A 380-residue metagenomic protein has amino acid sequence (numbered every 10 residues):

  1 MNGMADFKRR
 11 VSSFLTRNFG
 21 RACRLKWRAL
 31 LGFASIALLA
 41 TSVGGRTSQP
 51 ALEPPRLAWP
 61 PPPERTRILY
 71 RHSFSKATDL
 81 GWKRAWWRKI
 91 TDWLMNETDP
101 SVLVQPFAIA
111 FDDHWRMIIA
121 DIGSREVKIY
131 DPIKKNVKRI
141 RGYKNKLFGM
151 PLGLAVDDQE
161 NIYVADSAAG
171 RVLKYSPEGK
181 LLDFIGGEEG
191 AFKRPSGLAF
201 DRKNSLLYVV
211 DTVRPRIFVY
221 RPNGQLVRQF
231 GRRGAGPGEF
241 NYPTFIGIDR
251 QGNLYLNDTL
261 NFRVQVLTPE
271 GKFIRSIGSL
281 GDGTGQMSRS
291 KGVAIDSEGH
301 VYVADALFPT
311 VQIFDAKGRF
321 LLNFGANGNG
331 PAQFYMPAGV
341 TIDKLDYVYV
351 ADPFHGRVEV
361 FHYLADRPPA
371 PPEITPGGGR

Functional and structural regions predicted by a protein language model:
M1-L25: N-terminal secretory signal peptides that target proteins for export/translocation
C23, W27-L30, G45: N-terminal export leaders
A29-G32, N329: Residues at the start of alpha-helices and the adjacent loop-to-helix junctions
L31-A40: Bacterial N-terminal signal peptides
G45-R380: Eukaryotic scaffold repeat domains enriched in small/polar residues
